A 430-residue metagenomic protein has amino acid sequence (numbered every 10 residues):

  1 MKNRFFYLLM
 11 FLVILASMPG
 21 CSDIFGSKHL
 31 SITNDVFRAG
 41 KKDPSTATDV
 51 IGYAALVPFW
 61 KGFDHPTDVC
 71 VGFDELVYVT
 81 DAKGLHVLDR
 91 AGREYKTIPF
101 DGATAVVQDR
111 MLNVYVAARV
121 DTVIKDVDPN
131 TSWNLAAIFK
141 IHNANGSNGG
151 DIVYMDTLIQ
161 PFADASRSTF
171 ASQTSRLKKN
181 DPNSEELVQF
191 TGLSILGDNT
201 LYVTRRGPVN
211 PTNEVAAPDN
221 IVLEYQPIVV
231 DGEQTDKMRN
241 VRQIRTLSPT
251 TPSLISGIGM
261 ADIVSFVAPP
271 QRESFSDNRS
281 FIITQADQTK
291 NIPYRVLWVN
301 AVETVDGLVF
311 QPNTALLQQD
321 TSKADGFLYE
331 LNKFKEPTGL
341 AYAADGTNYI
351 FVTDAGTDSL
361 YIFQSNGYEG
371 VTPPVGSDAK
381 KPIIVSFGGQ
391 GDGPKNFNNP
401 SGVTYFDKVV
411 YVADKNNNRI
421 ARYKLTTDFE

Functional and structural regions predicted by a protein language model:
A16-G20: C-terminal motif of bacterial Sec signal peptides marking the signal peptidase cleavage site
G26-H29, D74, T80-A82, A118-D121 (+9 more regions): Short loop/turn segments immediately following the C-termini of beta-strands
S27-D64, K323, F387: A short helix->beta-strand "capping" segment at the edge of beta-propeller domains
A55-K83: Beta-strand-rich domains and repeat architectures in extracellular enzymes and scaffolds, especially beta-propellers
K61-G72, D101-D109, T174-L196, P249-N278 (+2 more regions): Beta-rich, blade/repeat-based domains predominating in secreted/periplasmic proteins but also intracellular
L76-Y78, N113-Y115, T200-V203, F275 (+4 more regions): Conserved beta-propeller blade signature
I141-M155, L223-M238, V296-L317, F363-D378 (+1 more regions): Short loop/turn segments immediately following beta-strands, especially the blade-tip and inter-blade linker loops
F397-E430: Blade-level signature of beta-propeller repeat domains, shared across WD40, Kelch, NHL, RCC1 and BNR/Asp-box propellers
